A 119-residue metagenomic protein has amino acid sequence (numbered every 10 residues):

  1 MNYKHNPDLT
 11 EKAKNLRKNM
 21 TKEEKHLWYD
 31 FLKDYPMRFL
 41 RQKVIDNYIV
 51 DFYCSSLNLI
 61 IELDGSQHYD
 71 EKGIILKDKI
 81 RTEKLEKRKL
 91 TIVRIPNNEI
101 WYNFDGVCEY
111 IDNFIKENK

Functional and structural regions predicted by a protein language model:
M1-K119: Nucleic-acid endo/exonuclease domains
